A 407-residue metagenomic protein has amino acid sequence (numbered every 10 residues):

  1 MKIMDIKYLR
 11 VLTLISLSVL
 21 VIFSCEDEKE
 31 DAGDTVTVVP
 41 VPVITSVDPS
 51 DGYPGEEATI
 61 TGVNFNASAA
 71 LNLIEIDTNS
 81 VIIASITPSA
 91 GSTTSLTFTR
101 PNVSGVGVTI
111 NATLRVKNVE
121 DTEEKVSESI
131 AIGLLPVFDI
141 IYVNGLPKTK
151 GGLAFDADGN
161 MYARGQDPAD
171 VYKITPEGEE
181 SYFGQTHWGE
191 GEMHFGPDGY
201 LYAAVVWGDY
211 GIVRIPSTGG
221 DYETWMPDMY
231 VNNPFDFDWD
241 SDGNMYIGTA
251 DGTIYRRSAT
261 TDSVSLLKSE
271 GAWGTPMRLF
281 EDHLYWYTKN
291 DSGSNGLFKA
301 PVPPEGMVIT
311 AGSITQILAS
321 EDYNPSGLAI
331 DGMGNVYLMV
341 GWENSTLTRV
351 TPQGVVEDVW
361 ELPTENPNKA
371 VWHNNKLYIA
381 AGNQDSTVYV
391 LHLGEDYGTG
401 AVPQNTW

Functional and structural regions predicted by a protein language model:
K2-T13: Bacterial N-terminal signal peptides that target proteins for export
R10, T37, V43-T45, S50 (+5 more regions): Sparse, context-dependent recognition of short Cys/His-centered cofactor- or disulfide-binding micro-motifs
I15-S18: Short, linear, compositionally biased motifs with a strong N-terminal bias
V21-S24: C-terminal motif of bacterial Sec signal peptides marking the signal peptidase cleavage site
E26-Y142, P147, N160-Y162, Y202 (+1 more regions): Ser/Thr/Pro-rich low-complexity tracts
S127-W407: Flexible "stalk/tail and boundary" regions
